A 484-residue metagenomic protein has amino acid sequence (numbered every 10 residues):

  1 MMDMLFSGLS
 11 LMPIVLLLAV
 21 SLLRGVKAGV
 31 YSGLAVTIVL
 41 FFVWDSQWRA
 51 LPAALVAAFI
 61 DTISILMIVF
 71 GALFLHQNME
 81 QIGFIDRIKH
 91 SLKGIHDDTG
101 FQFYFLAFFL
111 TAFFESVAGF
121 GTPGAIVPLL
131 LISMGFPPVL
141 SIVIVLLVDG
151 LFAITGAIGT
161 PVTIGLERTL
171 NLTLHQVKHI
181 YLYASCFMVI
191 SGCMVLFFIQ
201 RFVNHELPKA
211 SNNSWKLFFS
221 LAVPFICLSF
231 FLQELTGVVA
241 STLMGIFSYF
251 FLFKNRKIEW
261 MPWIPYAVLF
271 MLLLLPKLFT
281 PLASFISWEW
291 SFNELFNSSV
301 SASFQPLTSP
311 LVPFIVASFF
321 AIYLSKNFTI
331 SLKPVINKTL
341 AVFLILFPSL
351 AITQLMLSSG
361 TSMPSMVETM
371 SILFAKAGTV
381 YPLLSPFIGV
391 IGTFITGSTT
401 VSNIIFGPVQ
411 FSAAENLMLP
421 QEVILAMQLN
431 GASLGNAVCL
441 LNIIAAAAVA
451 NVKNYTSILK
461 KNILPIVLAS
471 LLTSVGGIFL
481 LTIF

Functional and structural regions predicted by a protein language model:
M1-L5, L23-K27, P52-I63, L174-Y183 (+3 more regions): Interfacial loop-to-helix junctions that mark the boundaries of transmembrane helices in multi-pass membrane
F6-L18, L23-W44, I65-A72, L217-L221 (+4 more regions): Hydrophobic mid-bilayer segments of alpha-helices in multi-pass membrane transport proteins, especially secondary
S7, D61-I65, L92-L106, M134-L140 (+3 more regions): Membrane-interfacial loop-to-helix junctions in multi-pass transporters
A50-D86, F105-A112, P262-Y266, M271-L282 (+3 more regions): Core transmembrane alpha-helical segments of multi-pass membrane transporters/permeases
S64-I65, H76-G83, F113-G124, F152-G159 (+4 more regions): Short helix-coil transition sites and intra-membrane helix breaks within transmembrane domains of multi-pass
D98-L129, S133, L346-S359, A377-V409: Hydrophobic alpha-helical transmembrane segments of multi-pass integral membrane proteins, predominantly secondary
G100-A112, P138-L151, Q176-G192, T379-F394 (+1 more regions): Alpha-helical transmembrane segments of multi-pass membrane proteins
M134, L140, I144-F251, W260 (+2 more regions): Membrane-core helix-loop-helix motifs of multi-pass transport proteins
